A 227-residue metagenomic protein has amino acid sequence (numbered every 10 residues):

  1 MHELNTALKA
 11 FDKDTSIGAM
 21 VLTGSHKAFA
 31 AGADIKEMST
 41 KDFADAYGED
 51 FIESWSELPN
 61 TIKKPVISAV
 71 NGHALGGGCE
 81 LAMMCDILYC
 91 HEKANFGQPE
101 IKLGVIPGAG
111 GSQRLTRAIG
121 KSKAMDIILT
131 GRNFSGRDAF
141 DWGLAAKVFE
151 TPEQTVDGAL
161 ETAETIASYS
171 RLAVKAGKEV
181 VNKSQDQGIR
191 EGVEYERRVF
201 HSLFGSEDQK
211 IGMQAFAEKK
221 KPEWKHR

Functional and structural regions predicted by a protein language model:
H2, A10, Y89-A94, G136 (+3 more regions): C-terminal long alpha-helix characteristic of the crotonase
H2, T6-K9, K13-S16, T23-T61 (+3 more regions): Glycine- (often His-adjacent) and acidic-residue-rich active-site loop that binds/positions the CoA thioester
G32, I52-E53, G76, N133 (+3 more regions): Glycine-rich phosphate-binding loop at the start of an alpha helix
S54-T61, A69, L75-L129, W142 (+2 more regions): CoA-thioester-processing core
